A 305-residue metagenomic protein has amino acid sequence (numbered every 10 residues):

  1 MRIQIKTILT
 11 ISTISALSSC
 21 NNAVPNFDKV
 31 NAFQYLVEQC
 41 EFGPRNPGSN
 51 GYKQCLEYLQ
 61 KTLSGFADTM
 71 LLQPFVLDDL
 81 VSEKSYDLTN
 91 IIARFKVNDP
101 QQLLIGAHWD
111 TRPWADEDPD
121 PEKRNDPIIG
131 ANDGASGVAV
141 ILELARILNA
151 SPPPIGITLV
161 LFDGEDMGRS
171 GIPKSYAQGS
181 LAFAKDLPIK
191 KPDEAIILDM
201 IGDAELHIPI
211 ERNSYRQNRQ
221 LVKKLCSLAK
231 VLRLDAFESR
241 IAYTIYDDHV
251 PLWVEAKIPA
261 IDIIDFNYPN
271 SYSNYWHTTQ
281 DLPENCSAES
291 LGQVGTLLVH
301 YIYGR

Functional and structural regions predicted by a protein language model:
M1-N26: Bacterial Sec-dependent N-terminal signal peptides
C20-L56, F66, S271-L282: N-terminal capping segment at the start of a domain
A23-N26, E41-N50, L77-S82, R124-G134 (+5 more regions): Second-shell loop/turn segments in exported
K29-Y35, C40-F42, F66, S85 (+4 more regions): Catalytic-core environment of secreted peptidases
E38-N98: A non-catalytic alpha/beta surface segment that caps or lines the substrate-entry region of metallo-dependent hydrolase
N46-P47, L77-D78, V97-D99, W109-P113 (+5 more regions): Solvent-exposed loop/turn segments at secondary-structure junctions within structured extracellular/periplasmic domains
P74, D203-R305: Active-site-adjacent substrate-binding region of metalloamidase/peptidase-like peptide-processing proteins
N125-Q220, T244, D248-H249: Acidic/histidine-rich catalytic neighborhood of metal-dependent amide-processing enzymes
